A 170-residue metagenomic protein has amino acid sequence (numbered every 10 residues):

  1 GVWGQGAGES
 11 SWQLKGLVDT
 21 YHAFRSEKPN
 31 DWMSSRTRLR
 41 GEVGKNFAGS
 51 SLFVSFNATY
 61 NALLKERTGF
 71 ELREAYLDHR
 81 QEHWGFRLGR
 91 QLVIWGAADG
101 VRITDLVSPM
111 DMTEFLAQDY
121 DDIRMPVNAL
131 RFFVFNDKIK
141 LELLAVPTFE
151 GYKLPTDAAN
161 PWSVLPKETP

Functional and structural regions predicted by a protein language model:
G1-G4, L143: Short intrinsically disordered, low-complexity coil segments enriched in acidic
W3-A7, S26-W32, A62-K65, A117-D119: Outer-membrane beta-barrel domain signature
G6-S26, S35, S50-V54: Transmembrane beta-strand segments of Gram-negative outer membrane beta-barrel proteins
W32-G44: Short catalytic helix/loop segments, enriched in acidic residues and glycine and frequently bearing histidine
G44-W162: Outer membrane beta-barrel
N160-P170: Surface-exposed beta-loop-beta
